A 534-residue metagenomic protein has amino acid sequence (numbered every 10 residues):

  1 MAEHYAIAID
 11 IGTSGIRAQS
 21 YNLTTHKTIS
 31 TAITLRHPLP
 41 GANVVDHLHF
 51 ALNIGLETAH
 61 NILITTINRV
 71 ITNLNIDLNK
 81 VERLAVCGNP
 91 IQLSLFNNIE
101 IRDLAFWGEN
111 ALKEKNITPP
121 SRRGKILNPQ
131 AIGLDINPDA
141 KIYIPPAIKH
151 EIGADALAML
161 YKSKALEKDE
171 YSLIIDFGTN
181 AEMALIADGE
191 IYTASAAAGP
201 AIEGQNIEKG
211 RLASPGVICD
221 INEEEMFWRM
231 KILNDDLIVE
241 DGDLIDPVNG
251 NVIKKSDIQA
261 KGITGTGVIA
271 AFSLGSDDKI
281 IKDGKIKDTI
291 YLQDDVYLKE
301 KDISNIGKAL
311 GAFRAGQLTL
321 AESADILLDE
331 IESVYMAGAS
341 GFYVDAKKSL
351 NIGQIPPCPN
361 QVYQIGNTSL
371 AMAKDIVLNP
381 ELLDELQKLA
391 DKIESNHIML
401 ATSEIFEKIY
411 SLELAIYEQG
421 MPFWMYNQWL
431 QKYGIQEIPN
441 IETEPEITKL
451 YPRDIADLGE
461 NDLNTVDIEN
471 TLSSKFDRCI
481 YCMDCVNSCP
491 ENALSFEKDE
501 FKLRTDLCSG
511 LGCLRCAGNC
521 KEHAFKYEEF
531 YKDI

Functional and structural regions predicted by a protein language model:
M1-A105, E151-A154, S474, N487 (+1 more regions): N-terminal glycine/serine-rich phosphate-binding loop of ATP-dependent small-molecule kinases, especially carbohydrate
M1-H4, P138-S172, A321-D325: Conserved phosphate-binding catalytic cores of ATP/NTP-utilizing and phosphoryl-transfer enzymes
G12, A18-Q19, L23-N43, L104-N116 (+4 more regions): Glycine-rich phosphate-binding loop of actin/hexokinase-like ATP-binding domains
T65-L74, A156-M159, I306-E330: Phosphate/ATP-binding catalytic cores across multiple sugar-kinase/actin-like superfamilies, primarily ASKHA
L95-A158, G204-N206: Glycine-rich phosphate-binding loop and adjoining helix at the ATP-binding site of ATP-dependent phosphoryl-transfer
D135-A156, D375-R478, N487-S488: Acidic, glycine/GT-rich loop-and beta-edge segments that sit at the periphery of enzyme/chaperone cores
A187, I326-D391, K532: Catalytic phosphate/nucleotide-handling subdomain of diverse soluble enzymes
D484-E500, R515-K532: Iron-sulfur cluster-binding cysteine motifs and their immediate structural context in ferredoxin-like electron-transfer
